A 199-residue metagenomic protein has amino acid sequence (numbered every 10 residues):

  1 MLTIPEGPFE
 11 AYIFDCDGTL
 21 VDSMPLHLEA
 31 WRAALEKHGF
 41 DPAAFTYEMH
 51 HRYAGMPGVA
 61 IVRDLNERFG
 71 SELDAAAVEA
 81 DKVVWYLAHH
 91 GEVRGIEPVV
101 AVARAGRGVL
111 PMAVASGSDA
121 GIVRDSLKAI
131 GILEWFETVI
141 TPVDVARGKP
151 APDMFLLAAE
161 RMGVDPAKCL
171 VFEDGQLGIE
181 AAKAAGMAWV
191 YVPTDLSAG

Functional and structural regions predicted by a protein language model:
M1-E10, R104, D119-G199: Asp-based, Mg2+/Mn2+-dependent phosphohydrolase catalytic module
L2-G108: N-terminal helical cap/lid subdomain that shapes the substrate entry/recognition surface in HAD-like hydrolases
F14, H51, A113, D144 (+1 more regions): Short glycine- and Lys/Arg-enriched binding-loop motifs that mark or flank ligand-binding interfaces
T19, S116-S118: Conserved phosphate-coupling serine/threonine residues in phosphotransfer and NTP-handling enzymes
M24, V114-S116: Conserved beta-strand positions in repeat-built beta-propeller and related beta-rich domains
G39, G70, V109-L110, G131 (+2 more regions): Glycine-centered loop/turn motif at secondary-structure junctions
V109-A113, P166-C169: Short active-site oxyanion
